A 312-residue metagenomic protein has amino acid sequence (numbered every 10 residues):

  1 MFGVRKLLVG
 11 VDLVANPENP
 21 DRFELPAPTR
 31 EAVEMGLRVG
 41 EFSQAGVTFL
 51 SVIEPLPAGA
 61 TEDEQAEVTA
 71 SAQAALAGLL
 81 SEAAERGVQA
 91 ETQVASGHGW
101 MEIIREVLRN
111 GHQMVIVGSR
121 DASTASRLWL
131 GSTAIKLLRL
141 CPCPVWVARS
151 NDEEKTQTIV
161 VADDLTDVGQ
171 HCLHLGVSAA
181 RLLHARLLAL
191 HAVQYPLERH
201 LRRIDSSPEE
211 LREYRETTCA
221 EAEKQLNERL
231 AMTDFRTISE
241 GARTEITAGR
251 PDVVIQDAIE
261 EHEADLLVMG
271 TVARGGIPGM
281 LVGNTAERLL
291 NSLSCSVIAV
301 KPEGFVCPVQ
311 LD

Functional and structural regions predicted by a protein language model:
M1-G3, E54, D63-A74, S81-V115 (+4 more regions): Structural beta-alpha unit
F2-E62, A66, T158-R212, G241 (+2 more regions): Small/aliphatic-rich secondary-structure junction motif
N19-P20, V117-K136, K155-T156, L266-S292 (+1 more regions): Glycine-rich, Arg-bearing micro-motifs that act as flexible, cationic patches
P20, A60, L128, C172 (+4 more regions): Short, well-ordered secondary-structure micro-motifs
T48-L50, E91-A95, W146, L188-L190 (+2 more regions): General small-molecule cofactor/ligand-binding pocket signal
Q65-A74, P208-K224: A short acidic, glycine-rich active-site loop that binds or catalyzes chemistry on phosphate/adenosine moieties
I116-S119, P144-S150, V297-K301: Short beta-strand elements of ligand-binding domains
L130-N151: Short, structured interface segments
